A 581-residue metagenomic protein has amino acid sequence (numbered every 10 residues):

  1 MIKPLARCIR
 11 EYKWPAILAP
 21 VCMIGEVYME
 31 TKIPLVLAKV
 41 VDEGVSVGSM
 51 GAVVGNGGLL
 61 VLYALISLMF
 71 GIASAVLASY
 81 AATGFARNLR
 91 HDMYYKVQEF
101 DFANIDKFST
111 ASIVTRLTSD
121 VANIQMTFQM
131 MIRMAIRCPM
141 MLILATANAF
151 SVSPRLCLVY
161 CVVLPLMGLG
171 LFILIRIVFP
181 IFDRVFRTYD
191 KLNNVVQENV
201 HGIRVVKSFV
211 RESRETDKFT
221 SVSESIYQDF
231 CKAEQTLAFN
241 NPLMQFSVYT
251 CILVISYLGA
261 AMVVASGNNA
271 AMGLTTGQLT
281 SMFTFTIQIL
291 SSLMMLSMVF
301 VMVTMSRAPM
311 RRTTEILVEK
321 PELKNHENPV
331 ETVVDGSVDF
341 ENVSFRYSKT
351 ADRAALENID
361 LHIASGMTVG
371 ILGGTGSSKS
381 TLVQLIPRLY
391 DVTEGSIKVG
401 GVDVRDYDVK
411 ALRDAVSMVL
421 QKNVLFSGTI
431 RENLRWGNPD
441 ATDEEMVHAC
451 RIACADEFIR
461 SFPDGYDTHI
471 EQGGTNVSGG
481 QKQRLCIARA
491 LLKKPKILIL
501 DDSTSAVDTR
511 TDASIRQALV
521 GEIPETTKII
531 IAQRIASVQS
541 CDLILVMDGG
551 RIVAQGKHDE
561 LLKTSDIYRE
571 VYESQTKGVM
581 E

Functional and structural regions predicted by a protein language model:
M1-I33, L37, V45-L60, S74-A78 (+16 more regions): Membrane-integrated ABC transporters
E11, P15-Y28, L59-L60, M69 (+3 more regions): Transmembrane helices of ABC transporter permease
E11-K13, E99-A103, S119-I132, I136 (+6 more regions): An intracellular "coupling" helix at the cytosolic face of ABC transporter transmembrane type-1 domains
V47, T83, H91-T115, S119-V121 (+6 more regions): Short intracellular "coupling" helices and adjacent cytoplasmic loop segments at the cytosolic face of multi-pass
S49, G55, L62, N148-V162 (+3 more regions): Helix-loop-helix
V76-G84, N88, D92, S151 (+2 more regions): Cytoplasmic juxtamembrane "membrane-exit" helices immediately C-terminal to transmembrane segments
T332-E581: ABC-type nucleotide-binding domain
